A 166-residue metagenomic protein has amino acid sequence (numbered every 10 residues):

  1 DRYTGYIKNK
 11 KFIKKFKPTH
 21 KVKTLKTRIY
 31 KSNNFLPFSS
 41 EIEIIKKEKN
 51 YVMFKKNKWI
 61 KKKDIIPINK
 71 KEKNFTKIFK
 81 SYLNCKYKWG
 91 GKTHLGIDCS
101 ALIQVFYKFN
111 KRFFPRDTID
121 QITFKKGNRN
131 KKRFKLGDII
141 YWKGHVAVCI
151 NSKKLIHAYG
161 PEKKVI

Functional and structural regions predicted by a protein language model:
D1-C85: Boundary regions of SH3-family modules and the immediately adjacent low-complexity/disordered segments in eukaryotic
R2-I7, F54-I60, L95, K126-R129 (+1 more regions): Short, exposed beta-strand "edge-strand" segments with a Pro/Gly-rich flavor and a Y/T-containing core
K14-Y30, V105-I122: Short, basic/aromatic beta-hairpin or loop at an interaction surface
F79, G91-N110, P115: Active-site nucleophilic cysteine motif
R112-V165: ...with weaker cross-activation on analogous glycine-rich loops/strands in unrelated enzymes
